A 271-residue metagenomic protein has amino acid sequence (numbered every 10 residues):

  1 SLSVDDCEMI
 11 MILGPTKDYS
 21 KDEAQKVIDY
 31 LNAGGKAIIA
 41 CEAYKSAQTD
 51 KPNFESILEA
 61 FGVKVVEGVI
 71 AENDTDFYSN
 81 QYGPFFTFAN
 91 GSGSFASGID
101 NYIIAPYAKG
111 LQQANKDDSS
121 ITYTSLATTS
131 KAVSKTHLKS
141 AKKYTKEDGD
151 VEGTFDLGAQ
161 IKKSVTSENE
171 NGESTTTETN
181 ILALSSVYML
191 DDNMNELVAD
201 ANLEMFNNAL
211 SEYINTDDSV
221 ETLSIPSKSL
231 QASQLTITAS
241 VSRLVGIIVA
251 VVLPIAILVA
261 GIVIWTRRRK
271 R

Functional and structural regions predicted by a protein language model:
S1-S219: Acidic, S/T/G-rich, low-cysteine, solvent-exposed domains in lumenal/extracellular/periplasmic regions of secretory
A71, V245-I248, R268-R271: Short, highly charged low-complexity linear segments
G83-F85, L235-V241, R271: Alpha-helix boundary/capping detector
T179, V249-A250: C-terminal target-recognition/interaction regions appended to catalytic cores
M189, E196, S224-V249: Short, aromatic-rich amphipathic segments at membrane interfaces that lie adjacent to a transmembrane helix or signal
D217-T222, A256: Residue-level signal for secondary-structure boundary elements
A250-V251, I257: Hydrophobic alpha-helical transmembrane segments of integral membrane proteins, especially lipid-exposed positions
L258-R271: Juxtamembrane interface at the cytosolic side of transmembrane helices
